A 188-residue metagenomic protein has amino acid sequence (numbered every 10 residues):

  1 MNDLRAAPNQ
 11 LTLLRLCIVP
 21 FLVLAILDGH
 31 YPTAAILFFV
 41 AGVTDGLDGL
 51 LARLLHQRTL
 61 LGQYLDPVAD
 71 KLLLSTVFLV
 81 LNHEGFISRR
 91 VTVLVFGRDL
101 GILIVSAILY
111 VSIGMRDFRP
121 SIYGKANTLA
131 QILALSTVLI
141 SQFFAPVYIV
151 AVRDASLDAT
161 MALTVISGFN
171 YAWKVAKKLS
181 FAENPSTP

Functional and structural regions predicted by a protein language model:
M1-P188: Alpha-helical transmembrane bundles and membrane-interface segments of multipass inner-membrane proteins
